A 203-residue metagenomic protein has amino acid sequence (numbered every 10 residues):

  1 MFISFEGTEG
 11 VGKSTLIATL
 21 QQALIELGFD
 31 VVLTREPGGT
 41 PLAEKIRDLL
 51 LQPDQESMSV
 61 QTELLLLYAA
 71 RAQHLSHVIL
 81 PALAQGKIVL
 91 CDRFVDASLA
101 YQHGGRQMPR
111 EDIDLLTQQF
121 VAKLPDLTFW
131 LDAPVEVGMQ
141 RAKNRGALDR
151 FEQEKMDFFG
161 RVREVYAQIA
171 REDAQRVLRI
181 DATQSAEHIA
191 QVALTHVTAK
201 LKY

Functional and structural regions predicted by a protein language model:
F2: Walker A (P-loop) ATP-phosphate-binding motif of ABC ATPase nucleotide-binding domains
F5: Hydrophobic anchor at the beta1->P-loop junction of P-loop NTPases
G10: Walker A (P-loop) phosphate-binding loop of P-loop NTPases
K13: Conserved lysine of the Walker
L16: Hydrophobic positions on the alpha1 helix immediately C-terminal to the Walker A/P-loop
T19-Q21, E136-Y203: NTP-dependent small-molecule kinase module
F29-V121: ATP-dependent small-molecule kinase phosphotransfer cores that center on conserved nucleotide phosphate-binding segments
R93, A97-E164: A glycine- and Lys/Arg-enriched "phosphate-lid" helix/loop adjacent to the NTP-binding pocket of small-molecule kinases
